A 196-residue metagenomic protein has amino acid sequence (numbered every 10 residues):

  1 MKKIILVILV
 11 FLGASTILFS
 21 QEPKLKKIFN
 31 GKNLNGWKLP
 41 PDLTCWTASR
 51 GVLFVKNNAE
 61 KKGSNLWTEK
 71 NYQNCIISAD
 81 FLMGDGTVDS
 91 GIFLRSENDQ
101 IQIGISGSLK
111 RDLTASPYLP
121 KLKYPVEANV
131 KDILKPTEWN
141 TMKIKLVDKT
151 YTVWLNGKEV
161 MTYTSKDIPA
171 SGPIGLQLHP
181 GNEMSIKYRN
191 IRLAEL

Functional and structural regions predicted by a protein language model:
M1-E22: Bacterial Sec-dependent N-terminal signal peptides
L18-L196: Carbohydrate-interacting regions of secretory-pathway proteins
